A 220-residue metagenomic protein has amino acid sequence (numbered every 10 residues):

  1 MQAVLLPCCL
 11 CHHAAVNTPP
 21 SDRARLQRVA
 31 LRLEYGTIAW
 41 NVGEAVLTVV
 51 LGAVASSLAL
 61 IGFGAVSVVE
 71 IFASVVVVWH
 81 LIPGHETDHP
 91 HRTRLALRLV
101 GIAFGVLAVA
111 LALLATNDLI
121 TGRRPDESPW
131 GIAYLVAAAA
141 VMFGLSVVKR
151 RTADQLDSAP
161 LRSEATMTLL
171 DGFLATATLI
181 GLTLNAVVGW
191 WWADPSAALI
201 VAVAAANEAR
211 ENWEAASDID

Functional and structural regions predicted by a protein language model:
L5-D220: Alpha-helical transmembrane cores and adjacent cytosolic helix/loop segments of polytopic membrane transporters
